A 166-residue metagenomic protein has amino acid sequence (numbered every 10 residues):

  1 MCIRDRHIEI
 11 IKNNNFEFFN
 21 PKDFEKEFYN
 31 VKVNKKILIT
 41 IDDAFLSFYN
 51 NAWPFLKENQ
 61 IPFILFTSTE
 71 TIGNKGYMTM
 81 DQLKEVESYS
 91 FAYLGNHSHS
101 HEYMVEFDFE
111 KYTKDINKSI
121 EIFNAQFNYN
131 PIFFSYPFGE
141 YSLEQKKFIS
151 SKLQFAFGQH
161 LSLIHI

Functional and structural regions predicted by a protein language model:
M1-D5, I164-I166: Conserved small/polar residues in nucleotide/adenosyl-binding loops
R4-I37: N-terminal pre-catalytic segment of deacetylase/amide-hydrolase enzymes
F16, I61, Q154: Short phosphate-binding/catalytic loops that engage adenosine nucleotides
K22, Q159-L161: Beta->alpha turn/N-cap motifs
V33-I37, L46-Y49, K57-E144, L163: Metal-dependent polysaccharide deacetylase catalytic core of the NodB/CE4 family, i.e., the active-site-bearing domain
D42-D43: Noncatalytic alpha-helical scaffolds and linker/capping helices
K114-I116, E144-F157: Short, electropositive alpha-helical surface patch
